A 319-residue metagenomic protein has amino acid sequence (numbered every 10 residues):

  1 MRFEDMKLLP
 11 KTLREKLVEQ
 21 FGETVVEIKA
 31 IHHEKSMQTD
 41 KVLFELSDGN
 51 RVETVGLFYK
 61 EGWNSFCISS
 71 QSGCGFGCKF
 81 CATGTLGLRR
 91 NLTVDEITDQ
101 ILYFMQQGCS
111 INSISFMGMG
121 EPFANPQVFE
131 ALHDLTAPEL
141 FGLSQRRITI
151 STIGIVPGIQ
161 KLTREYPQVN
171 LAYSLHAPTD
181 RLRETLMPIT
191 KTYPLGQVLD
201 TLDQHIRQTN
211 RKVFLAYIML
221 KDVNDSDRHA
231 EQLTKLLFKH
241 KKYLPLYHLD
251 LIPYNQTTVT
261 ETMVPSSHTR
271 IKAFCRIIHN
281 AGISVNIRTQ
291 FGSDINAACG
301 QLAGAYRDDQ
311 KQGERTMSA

Functional and structural regions predicted by a protein language model:
M1-N50, D203-R211, M219-A319: Auxiliary Fe-S-binding modules of radical SAM enzymes
E34, S69-S70, S151, S174: Short linear Ser/Thr-Pro motifs
R51-G56: A short loop-to-beta-strand scaffold at the N-terminal edge of the catalytic core in hydrolase folds
F58-E96: Canonical Radical SAM [4Fe-4S] cluster-binding loop centered on the CxxxCxxC motif and its immediate flanking residues
G75, I155-P157, T179-D180, G292-N296: Alpha-helix N-cap/helix-start and coil->helix boundary motif
D95, D99-Q107: Ferredoxin-type iron-sulfur electron-transfer modules in oxidoreductases and energy-metabolism complexes
F104-S113, G118-I277, A281: Conserved AdoMet/S-adenosylmethionine-binding subsite of the radical SAM
